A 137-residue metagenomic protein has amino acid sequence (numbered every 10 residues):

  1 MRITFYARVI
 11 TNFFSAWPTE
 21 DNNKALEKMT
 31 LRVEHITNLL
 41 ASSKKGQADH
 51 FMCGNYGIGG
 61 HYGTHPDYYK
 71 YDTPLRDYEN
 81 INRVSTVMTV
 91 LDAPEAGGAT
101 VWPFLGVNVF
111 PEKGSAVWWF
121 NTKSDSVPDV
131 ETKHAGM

Functional and structural regions predicted by a protein language model:
M1-W118, T122-M137: Fe(II)/2-oxoglutarate oxygenase catalytic core
